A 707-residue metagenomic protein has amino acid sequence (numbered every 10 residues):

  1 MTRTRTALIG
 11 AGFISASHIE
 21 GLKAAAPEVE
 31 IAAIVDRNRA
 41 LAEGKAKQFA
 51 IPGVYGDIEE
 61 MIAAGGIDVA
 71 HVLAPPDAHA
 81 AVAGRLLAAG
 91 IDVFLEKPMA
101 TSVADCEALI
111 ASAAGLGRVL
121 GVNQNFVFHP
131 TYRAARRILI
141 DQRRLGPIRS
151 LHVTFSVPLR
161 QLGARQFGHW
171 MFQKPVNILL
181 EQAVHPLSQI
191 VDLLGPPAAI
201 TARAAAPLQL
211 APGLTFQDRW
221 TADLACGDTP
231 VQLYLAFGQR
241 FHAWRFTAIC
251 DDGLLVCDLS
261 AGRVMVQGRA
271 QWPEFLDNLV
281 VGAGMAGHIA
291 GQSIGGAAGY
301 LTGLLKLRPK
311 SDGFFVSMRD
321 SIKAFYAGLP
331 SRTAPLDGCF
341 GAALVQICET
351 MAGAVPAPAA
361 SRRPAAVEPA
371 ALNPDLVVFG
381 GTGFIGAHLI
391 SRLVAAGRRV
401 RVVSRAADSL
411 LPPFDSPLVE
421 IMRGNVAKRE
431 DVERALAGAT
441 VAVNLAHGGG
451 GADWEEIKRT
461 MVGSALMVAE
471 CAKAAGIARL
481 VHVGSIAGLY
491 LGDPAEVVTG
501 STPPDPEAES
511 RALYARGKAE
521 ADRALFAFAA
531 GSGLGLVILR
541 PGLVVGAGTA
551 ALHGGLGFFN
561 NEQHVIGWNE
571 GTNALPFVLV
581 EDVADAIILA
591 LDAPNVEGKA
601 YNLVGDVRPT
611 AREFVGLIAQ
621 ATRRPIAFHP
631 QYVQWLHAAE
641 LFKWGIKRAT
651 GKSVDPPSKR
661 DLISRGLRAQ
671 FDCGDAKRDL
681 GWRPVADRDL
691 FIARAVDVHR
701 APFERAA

Functional and structural regions predicted by a protein language model:
A11, P374-A396: N-terminal Rossmann NAD(P)H-binding glycine-rich loop of SDR-like oxidoreductase domains
H18, G53-I110: Beta-loop-alpha module in the N-terminal Rossmann-like domain of NAD(P)-dependent dehydrogenases, especially those
G84, V103-A104, V441-A442, A452-H482: NAD(P)-cofactor binding segment of oxidoreductase domains
N123, G463-Y514: Conserved Rossmann-fold NAD(P)-dependent oxidoreductase catalytic core, especially the SDR/UDP-sugar
V127-R203, L208-P212, L525, G557-N561: Predominantly a Rossmann-like dinucleotide-binding segment in NAD(P)-dependent oxidoreductases
L187-P273, S311, S317-R332, E349-T350 (+2 more regions): Contiguous beta-strand/loop segments that form the cofactor/metal-binding neighborhood of enzyme cores
Q346-D375, F671-D679, R683-A707: Amphipathic terminal alpha-helices
D415-G463: NAD(P)H-binding glycine-rich loop region in Rossmannoid oxidoreductase-like domains and their noncatalytic homologs
